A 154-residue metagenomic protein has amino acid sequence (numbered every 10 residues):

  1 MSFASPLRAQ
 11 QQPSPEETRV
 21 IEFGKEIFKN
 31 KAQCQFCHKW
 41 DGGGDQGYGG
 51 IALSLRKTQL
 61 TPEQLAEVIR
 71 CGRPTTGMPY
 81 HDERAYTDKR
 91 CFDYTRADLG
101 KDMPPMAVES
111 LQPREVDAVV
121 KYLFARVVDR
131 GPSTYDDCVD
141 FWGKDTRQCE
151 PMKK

Functional and structural regions predicted by a protein language model:
F3-A9: Sec/Tat signal peptide C-region and signal peptidase I cleavage site
P6, C34, A52: A residue-level signal for beta-strand positions that form part of recognition/binding surfaces within mature
Q10-T18, N30-A32, T76-K154: Flexible coil segments in periplasmic/lumen-exposed cytochrome c-class electron-transfer proteins
E16-W40: Sequence/structural segment immediately N-terminal to covalent heme-attachment motifs in c-type and related
E22-E26, Q35, E63, E67 (+2 more regions): Solvent-exposed, polar/charged alpha-helical surfaces in well-ordered, non-transmembrane soluble domains, broadly
K25, D41-D98, D102-V108: Gly/Gly-Pro-rich "capping" loops immediately C-terminal to redox-active cysteine motifs in periplasmic/lumenal
F36-K39, K57, D140, P151: Disulfide-rich extracellular modules and peptides
